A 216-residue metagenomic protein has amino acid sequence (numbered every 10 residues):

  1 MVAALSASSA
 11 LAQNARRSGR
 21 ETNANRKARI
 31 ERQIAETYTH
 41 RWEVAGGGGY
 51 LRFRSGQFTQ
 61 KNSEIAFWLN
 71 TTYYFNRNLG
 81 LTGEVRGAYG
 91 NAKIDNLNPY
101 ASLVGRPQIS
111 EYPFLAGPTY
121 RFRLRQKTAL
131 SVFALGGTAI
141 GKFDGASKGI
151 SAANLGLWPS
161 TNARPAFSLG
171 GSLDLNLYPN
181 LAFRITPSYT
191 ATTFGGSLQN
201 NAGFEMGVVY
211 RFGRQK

Functional and structural regions predicted by a protein language model:
L11-Y73, G213: Short glycine/proline- and aromatic-enriched beta-strand/turn motifs that initiate or cap beta-hairpins
A15-R16, N201-K216: Outer-membrane beta-barrel "beta-signal"
T39, N76, R123-K127, N176-N180 (+1 more regions): Outer-membrane beta-barrel channels and translocator barrels
H40, K61-F67, Q108-F114, T128 (+2 more regions): Residues that define the transmembrane beta-barrel architecture of outer-membrane proteins
E43-A45, Y73, N78-S151: Gram-negative (and chloroplast) outer-membrane scaffold detector with strong preference for beta-barrel transmembrane
G46-G48, L69-Y73, A116-Y120, A134-T138 (+3 more regions): Residues on the lipid-exposed face of transmembrane beta-strands in outer-membrane beta-barrel proteins
F53-F58, G90-N96, G141-S147, F194-L198 (+1 more regions): Outer-membrane beta-barrel proteins
R54-Q57, L97-P107, A152-P159, T190-G196: Extracellular loop and loop/strand-boundary signature of outer-membrane beta-barrel proteins
